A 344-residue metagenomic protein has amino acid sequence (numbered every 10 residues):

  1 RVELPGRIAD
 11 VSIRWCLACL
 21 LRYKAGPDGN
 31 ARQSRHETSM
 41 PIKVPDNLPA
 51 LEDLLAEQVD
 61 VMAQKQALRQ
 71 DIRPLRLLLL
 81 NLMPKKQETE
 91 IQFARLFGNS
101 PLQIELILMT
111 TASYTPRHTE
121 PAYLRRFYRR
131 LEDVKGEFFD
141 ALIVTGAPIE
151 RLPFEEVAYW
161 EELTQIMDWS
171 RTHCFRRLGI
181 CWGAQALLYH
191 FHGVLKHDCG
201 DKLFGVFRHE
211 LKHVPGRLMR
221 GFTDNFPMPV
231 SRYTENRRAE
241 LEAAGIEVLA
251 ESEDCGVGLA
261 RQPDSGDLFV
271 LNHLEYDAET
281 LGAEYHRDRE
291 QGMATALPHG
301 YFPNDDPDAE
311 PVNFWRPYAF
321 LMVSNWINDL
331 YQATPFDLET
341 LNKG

Functional and structural regions predicted by a protein language model:
V2-D10: Extreme N-terminal basic, low-complexity initiation segments that serve as generic localization/processing leaders
C19-S39: Short, Lys/Arg-enriched N-terminal segments with co-localized hydrophobic residues within the first ~10-30 amino acids
H36-T110, F127-V134, F138, Q165 (+2 more regions): Amide-donor transfer/coupling interface in amidating biosynthetic enzymes
T89, H118, P153-F154, L187-H190 (+2 more regions): Short glycine-/acidic-enriched loop or helix-start segments at secondary-structure transitions that form or flank
Y114-R125: N-terminal beta-loop-helix "entrance" segment that forms/cooperates in small-molecule cofactor or anionic ligand
V144-H213: Cysteine-nucleophile active-site neighborhood
